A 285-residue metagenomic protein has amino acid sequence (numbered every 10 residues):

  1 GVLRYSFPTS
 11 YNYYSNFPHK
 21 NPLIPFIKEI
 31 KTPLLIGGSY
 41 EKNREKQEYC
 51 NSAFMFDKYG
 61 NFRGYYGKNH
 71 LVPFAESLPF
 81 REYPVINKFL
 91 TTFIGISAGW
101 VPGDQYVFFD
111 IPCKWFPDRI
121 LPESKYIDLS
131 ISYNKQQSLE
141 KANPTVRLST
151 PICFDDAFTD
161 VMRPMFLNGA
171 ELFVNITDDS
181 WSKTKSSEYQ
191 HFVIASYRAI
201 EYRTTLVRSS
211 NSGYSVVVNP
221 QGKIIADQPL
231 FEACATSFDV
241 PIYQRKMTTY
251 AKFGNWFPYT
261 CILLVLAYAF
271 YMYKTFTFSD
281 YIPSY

Functional and structural regions predicted by a protein language model:
G1-Y285: Enzyme catalytic cores with a strong preference for nitrogen-chemistry domains
